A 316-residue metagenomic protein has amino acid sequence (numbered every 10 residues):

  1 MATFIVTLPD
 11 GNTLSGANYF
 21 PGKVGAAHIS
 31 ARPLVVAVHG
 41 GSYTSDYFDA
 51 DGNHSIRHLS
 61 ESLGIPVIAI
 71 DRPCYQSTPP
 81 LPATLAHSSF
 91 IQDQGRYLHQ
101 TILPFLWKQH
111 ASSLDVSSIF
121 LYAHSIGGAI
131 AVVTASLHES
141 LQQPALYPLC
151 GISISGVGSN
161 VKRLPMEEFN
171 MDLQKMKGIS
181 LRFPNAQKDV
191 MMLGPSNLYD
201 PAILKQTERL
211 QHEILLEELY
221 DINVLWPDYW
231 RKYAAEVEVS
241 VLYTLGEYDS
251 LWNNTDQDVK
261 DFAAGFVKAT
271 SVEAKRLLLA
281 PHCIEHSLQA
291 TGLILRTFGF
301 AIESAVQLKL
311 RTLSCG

Functional and structural regions predicted by a protein language model:
M1-A27: N-terminal cap/lid segment of alpha/beta-hydrolase-fold proteins
K23-L63: Short, surface-exposed "cap/lid" segments of acyl-processing enzymes
R57-P80: Conserved alpha/beta-hydrolase
H87-A111: Alpha/beta-hydrolase active-site loop
I126, V133-E217: Alpha/beta-hydrolase-fold enzymes
V237, Y243-L245: Short beta-strand/loop motif that positions the catalytic acidic residue of the alpha/beta-hydrolase fold
E247-A280: Conserved loop-alpha-helix segment in the C-terminal half of the alpha/beta-hydrolase fold that carries the catalytic
S271-G316: Catalytic active-site module of serine/aspartate enzymes centered on a nucleophile-bearing elbow/loop
